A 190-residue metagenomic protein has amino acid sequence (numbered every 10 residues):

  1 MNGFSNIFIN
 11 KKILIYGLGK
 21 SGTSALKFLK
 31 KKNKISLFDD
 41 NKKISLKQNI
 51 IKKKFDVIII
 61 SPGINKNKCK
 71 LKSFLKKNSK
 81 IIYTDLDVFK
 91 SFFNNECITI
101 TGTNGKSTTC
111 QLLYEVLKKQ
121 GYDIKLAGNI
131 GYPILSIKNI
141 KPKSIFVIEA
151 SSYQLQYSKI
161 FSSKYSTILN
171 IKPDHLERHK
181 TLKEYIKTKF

Functional and structural regions predicted by a protein language model:
M1-I13, K32: Conserved catalytic and cofactor-binding micro-motifs that handle phosphate-bearing ligands or nucleotide cofactors
N10-K27: Glycine-rich adenosine-cofactor-binding loop
K12, K27-K30, I50, P62-F190: Phosphate-binding loop of NTP-binding sites
Y16, F38-D39, A127: The conserved SAM/SAH-binding core of class I Rossmann-like methyltransferase domains, concentrating on the hydrophobic
G19, N41, I130: Residues in the short beta-alpha loop(s) of Rossmann-like NAD(P)-binding domains
K31-S45: NAD(P)-binding Rossmann-fold cofactor-contacting core
K42-K54: Short acidic low-complexity segments
